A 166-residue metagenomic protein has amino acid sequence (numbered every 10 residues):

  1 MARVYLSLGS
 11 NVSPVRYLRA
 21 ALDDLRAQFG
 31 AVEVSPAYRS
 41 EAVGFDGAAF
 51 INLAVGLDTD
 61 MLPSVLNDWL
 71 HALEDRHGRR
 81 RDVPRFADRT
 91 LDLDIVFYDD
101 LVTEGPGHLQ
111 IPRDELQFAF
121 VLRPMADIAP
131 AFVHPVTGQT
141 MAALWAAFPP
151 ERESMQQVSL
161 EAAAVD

Functional and structural regions predicted by a protein language model:
M1-Y5: Extreme N-terminal starter segment of soluble prokaryotic enzymes
S7-S13, S35, S40, S64 (+2 more regions): Generic serine detector
L8-S10, V55-M61, F97-D100: Short beta-strand-to-loop capping motifs
G9, V15-Y17, D24-L25: N-terminal structural module
V15-Y17, M61-N67, E104-G105: Short, conserved charged micro-motifs
A20-P63: Short, surface-exposed acidic-centric catalytic microdomains
V43-I51, N67, A72-D166: Flexible, gly/pro- and Lys/Arg-enriched active-site loops
